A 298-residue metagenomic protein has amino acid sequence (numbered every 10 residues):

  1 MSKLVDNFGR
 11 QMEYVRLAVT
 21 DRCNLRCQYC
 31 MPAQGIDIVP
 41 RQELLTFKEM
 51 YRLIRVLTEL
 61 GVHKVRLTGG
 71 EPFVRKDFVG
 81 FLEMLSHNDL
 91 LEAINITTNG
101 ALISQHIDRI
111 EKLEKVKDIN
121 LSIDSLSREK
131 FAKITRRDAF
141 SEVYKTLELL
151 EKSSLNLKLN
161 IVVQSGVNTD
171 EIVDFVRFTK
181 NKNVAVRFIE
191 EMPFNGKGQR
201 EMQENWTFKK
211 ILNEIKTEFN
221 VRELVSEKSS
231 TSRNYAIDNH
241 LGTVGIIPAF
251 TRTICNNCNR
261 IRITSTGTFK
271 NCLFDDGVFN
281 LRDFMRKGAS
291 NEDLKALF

Functional and structural regions predicted by a protein language model:
M1-A18, R26, E59, S232-I247 (+1 more regions): N-terminal [4Fe-4S]-dependent radical SAM core
N7-F47, L273: Canonical Radical SAM [4Fe-4S] cluster-binding loop centered on the CxxxCxxC motif and its immediate flanking residues
V19, L67, V186, G267: Residue-level signature of catalytic and energy-coupling elements of molecular machines, predominantly ATP/GTP-dependent
G35-P40, S104, S127-I134, N195-Q199 (+1 more regions): A short acidic, helix-capping loop that chelates divalent metal ions and anchors anionic groups
L44-R66, V74-I189: Radical SAM/AdoMet-radical enzyme domain recognition
E71: Conserved G/P- and acidic residue-centered "switch" motifs that form tight phosphate/ATP-binding loops in soluble
N160, R187-E191, V225, I246-I247: Short, conserved beta-strand edge motifs with alternating hydrophobic and charged residues
N195-F298: Accessory C-terminal segments flanking Radical SAM cores
